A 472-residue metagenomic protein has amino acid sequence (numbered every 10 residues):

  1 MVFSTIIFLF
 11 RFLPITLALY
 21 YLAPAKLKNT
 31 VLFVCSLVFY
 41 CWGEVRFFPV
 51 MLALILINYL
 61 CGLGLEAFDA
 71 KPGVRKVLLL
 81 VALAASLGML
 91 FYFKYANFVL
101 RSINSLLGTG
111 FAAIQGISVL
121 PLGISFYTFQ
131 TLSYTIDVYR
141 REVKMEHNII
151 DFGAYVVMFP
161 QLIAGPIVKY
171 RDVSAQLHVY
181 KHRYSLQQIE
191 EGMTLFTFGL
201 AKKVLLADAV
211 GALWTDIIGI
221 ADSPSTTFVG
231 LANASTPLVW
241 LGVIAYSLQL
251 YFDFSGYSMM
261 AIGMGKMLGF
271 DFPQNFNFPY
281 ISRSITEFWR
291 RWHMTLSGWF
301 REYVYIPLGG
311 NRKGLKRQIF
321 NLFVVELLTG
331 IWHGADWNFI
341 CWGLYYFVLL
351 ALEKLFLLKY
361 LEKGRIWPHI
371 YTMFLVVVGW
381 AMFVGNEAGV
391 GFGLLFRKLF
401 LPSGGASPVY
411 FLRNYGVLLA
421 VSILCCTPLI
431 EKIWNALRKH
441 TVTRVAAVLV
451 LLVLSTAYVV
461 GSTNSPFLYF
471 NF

Functional and structural regions predicted by a protein language model:
M1-N471: Membrane-embedded transmembrane alpha-helical bundles that form the catalytic cores of multi-pass lipid-modifying
